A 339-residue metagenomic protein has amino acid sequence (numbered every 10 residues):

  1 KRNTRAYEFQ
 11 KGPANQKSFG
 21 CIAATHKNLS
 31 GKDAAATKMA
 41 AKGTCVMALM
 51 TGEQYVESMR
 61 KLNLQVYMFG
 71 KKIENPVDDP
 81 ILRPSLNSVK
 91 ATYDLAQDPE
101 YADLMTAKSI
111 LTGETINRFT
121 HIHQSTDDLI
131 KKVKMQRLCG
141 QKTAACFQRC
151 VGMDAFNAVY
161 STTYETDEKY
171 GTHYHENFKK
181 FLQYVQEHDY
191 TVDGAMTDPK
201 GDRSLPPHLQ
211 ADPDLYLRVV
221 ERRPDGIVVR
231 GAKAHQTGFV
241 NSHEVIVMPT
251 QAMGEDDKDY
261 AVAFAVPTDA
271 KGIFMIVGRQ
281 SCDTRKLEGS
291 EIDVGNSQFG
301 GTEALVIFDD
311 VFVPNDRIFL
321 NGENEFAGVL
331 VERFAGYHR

Functional and structural regions predicted by a protein language model:
N3, N15, H26-N28: Intrinsic-disorder-associated, low-complexity terminal segments enriched in Asp/Asn/His/Tyr and depleted of Lys/Arg
Y7-F9, F19: Aromatic (phenylalanine/tyrosine) cluster motif
F19, A23-A24, A34-A35: Short, low-complexity intrinsically disordered segments enriched in A/P/G/S/L with frequent Arg, especially at protein
M47-S109: Acidic/polar, glycine-rich intrinsically disordered N-terminal extensions of enzymes
D94-V192, E244: Internal helix-loop-helix
T163-V228, A232-F239, E244, E255-D257: Glycine-rich, mobile lid/loop segments that gate access to catalytic sites or pores
A232, Q236-L287: A short core secondary-structure module
G289-R339: Glycine-rich beta->alpha junctions and the first turn(s) of the following alpha-helix
